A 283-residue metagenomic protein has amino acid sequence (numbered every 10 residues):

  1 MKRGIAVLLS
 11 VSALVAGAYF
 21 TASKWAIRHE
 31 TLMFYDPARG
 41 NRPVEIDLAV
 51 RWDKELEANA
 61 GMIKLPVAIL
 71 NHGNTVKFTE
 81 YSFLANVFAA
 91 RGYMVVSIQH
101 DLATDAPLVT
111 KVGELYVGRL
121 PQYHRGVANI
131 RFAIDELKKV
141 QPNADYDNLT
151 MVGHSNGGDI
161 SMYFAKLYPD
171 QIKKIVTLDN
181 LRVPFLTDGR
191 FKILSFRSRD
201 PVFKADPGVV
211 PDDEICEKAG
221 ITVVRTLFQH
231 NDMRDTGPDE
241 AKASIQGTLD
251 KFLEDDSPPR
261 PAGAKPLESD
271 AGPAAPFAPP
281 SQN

Functional and structural regions predicted by a protein language model:
G4-A58, P261, E268-F277, N283: An N-terminal hydrophobic leader/cap segment in hydrolases
M33-A144: Serine-hydrolase catalytic machinery in alpha/beta-hydrolase-like enzymes
K64-V67, R91-M94, Y146-N148, D170-K174 (+2 more regions): Loop/turn elements at helix/coil->beta-strand transitions in domains of secreted/extracellular proteins
Q99, S155, R199: Nucleotide-sugar donor-binding loop of glycosyltransferases
I134-G189: Primarily recognizes the serine-hydrolase "nucleophile elbow" in alpha/beta-hydrolase and SGNH/GDSL folds
L194-R197: Short beta-strand/loop motif that positions the catalytic acidic residue of the alpha/beta-hydrolase fold
V202-V209: Conserved alpha/beta-hydrolase "acid-adjacent" motif
A219-N283: C-terminal catalytic histidine-bearing segment of alpha/beta-hydrolase fold enzymes
